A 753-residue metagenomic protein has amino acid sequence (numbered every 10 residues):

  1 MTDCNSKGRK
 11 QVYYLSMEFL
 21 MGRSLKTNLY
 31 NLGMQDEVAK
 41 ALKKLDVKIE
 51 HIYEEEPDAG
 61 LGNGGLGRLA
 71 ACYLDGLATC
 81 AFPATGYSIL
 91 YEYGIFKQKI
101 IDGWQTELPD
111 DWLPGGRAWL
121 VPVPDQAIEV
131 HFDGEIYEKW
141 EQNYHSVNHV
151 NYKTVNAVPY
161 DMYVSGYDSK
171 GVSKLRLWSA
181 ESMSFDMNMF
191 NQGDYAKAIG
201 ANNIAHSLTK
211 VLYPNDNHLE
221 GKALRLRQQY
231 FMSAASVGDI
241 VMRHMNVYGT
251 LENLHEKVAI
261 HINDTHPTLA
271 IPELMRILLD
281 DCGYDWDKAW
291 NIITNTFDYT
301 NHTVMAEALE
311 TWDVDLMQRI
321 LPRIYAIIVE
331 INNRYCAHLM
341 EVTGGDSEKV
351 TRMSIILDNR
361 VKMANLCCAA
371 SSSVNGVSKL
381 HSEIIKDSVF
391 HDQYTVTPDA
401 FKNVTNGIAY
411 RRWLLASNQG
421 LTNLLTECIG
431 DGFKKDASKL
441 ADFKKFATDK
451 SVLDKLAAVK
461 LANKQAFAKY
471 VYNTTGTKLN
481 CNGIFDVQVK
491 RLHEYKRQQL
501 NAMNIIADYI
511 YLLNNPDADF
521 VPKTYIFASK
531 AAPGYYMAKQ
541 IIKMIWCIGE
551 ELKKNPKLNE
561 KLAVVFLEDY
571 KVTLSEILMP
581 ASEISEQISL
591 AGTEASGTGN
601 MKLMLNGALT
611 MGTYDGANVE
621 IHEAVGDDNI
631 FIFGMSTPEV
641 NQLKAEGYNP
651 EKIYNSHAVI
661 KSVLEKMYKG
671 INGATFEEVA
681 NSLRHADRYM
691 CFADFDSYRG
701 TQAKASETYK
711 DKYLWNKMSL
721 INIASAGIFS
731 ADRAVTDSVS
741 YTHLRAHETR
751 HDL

Functional and structural regions predicted by a protein language model:
M1-Y53, F190-A205, F231-E252: Conserved oxyanion/phosphate-binding beta-strand-loop segments in alpha/beta enzyme cores
R9, W119-T265, W312, L316-V377 (+4 more regions): Active-site cores of enzymes that catalyze phosphoryl transfer or operate on phosphate-rich substrates
D58, A81, I95, A234-V314: An amphipathic, hydrophobic-aromatic interaction surface with interspersed Lys/Arg that forms lipid/phosphate-bearing
T79-P83, R243-H255, L278-N291, T303 (+11 more regions): Secondary-structure transition/capping motifs at alpha-helix termini and the adjoining loop/turn into the next element
Q105-W119, W286-A326, G597-K644: Catalytic or ion-translocation cores adjacent to nucleophile or general acid/base/metal-coordination motifs in diverse
D392, T397, T405-A437, P580-A581 (+3 more regions): Catalytic binding pocket for nucleotide-activated donors in carbohydrate/polymer assembly enzymes
A468-S575: Long, K/E/R/D-enriched contiguous segments that form extended
T742-H751: Conserved small/polar residues in nucleotide/adenosyl-binding loops
